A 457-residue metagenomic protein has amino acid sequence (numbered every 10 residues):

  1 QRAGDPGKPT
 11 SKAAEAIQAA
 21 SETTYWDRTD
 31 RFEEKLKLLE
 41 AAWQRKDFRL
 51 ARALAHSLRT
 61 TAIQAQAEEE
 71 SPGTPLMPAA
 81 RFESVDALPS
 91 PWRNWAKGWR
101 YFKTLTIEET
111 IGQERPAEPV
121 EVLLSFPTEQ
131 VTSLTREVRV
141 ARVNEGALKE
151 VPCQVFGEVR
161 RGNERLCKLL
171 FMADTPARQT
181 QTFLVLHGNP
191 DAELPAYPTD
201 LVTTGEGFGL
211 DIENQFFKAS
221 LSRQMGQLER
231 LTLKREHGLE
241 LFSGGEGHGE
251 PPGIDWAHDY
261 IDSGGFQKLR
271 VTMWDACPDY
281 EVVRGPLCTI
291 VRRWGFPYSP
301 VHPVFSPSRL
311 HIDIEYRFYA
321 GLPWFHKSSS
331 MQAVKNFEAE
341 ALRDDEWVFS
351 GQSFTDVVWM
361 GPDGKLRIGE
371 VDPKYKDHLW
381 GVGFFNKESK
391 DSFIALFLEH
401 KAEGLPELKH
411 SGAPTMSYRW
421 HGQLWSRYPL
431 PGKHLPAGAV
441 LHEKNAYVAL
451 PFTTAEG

Functional and structural regions predicted by a protein language model:
Q1-E40: Amphipathic, heptad-repeat alpha-helical segments
A41-H56, T60, A67-D211, S222-Q227 (+1 more regions): Alpha-mannosidase-like glycoside hydrolase catalytic domains involved in N-glycan trimming, generalizing to other
L88-P89, I107, C167-M172, W274-D279 (+2 more regions): Short structured motifs
S90-W95, Y101-F102, T106, T110-E114 (+3 more regions): Polysaccharide-binding surfaces and accessory modules of carbohydrate-active proteins
K103, V120-V122, L169, F183 (+4 more regions): Hydrophobic residues positioned within well-ordered beta-strands of beta-sheet architectures
V159-T180, W380-G457: Beta-strand-rich recognition/accessory modules
V202-T204, F216-G226, S308-F318, D391-E399 (+1 more regions): Broad, structure-driven detector of short, well-ordered beta-strand segments within folded domains
E213-N214, G238-Q332, N336-L342: Extended, loop-rich substrate-binding clefts of extracytoplasmic carbohydrate-active enzymes
